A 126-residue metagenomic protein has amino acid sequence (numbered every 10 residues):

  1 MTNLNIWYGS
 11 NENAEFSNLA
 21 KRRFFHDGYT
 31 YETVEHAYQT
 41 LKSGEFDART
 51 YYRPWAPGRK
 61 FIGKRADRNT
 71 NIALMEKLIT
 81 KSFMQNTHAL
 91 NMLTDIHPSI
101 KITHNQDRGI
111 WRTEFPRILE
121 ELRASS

Functional and structural regions predicted by a protein language model:
M1-S126: Charged, low-complexity intrinsically disordered segments
